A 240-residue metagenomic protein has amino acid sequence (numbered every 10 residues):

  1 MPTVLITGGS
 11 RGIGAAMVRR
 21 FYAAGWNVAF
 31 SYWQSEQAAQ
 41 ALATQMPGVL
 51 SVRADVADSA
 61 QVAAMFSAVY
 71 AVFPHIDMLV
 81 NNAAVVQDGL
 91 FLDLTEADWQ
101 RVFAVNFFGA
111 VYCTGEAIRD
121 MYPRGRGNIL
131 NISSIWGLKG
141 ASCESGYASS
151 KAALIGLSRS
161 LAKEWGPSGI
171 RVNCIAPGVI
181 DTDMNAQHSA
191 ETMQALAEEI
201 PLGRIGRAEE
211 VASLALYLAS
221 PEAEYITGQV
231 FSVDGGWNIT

Functional and structural regions predicted by a protein language model:
S10-R11: Conserved glycine-rich cofactor-binding loop
A24-Q40: Conserved glycine-rich Rossmann-like NAD(P)H-binding loop of the short-chain dehydrogenase/reductase
L90-F91, D98-F103, N185, T192 (+1 more regions): Substrate-binding pocket helix/loop in short-chain dehydrogenase/reductase
T114, S150, S158: Active-site helix of classical SDR
R119, K163-P167, E224: Alpha-helical segment proximal to the catalytic Tyr-Lys
S134: Residue(s) in the substrate-gating loop at a strand-loop-helix junction that position the organic substrate next
K139, L216, T227-T240: Short C-terminal tail/terminal secondary-structure segment of NAD(P)H-dependent dehydrogenase/reductase domains
